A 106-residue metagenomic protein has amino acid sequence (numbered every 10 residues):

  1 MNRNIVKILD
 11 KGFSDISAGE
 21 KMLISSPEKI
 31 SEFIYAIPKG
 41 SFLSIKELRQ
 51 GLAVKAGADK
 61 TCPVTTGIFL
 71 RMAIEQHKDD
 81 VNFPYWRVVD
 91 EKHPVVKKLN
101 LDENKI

Functional and structural regions predicted by a protein language model:
R3-I106: Nucleic acid-binding interface residues in structured DNA/RNA-binding domains, emphasizing the DNA-engaging scaffolds
